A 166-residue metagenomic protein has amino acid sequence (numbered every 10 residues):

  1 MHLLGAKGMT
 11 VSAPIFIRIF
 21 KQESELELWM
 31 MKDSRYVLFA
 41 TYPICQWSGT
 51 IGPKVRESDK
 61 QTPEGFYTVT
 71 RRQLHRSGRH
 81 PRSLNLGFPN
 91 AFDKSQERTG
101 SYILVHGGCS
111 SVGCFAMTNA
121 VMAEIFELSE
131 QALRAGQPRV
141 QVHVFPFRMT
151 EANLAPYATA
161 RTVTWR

Functional and structural regions predicted by a protein language model:
M1-I103, V163: Gly/Pro-biased beta-strand-loop elements
S58-R166: Exported/periplasmic cell-wall-interacting domains
